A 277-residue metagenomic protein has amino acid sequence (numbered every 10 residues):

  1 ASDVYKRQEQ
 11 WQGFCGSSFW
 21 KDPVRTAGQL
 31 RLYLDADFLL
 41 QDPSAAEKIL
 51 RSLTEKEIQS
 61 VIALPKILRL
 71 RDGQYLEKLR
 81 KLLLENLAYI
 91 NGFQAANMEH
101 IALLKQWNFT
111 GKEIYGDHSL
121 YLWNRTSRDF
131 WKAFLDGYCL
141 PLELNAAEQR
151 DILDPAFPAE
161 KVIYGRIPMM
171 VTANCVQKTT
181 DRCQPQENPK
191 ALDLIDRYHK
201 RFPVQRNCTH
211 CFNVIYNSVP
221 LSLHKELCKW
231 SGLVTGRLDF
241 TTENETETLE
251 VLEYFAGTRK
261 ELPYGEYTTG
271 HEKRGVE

Functional and structural regions predicted by a protein language model:
S2-E277: Active-site pocket-lining/capping segments in soluble small-molecule metabolic enzymes
